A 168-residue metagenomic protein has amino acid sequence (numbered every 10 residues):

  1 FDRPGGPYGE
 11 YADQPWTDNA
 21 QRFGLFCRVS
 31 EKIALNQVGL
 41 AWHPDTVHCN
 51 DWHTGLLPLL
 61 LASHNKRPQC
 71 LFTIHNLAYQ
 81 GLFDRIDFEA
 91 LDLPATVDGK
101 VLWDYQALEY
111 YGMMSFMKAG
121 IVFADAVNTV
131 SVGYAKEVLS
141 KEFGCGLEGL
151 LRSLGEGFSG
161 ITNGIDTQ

Functional and structural regions predicted by a protein language model:
F1-Q168: Catalytic cores of nucleotide-sugar-dependent glycosyltransferases that transfer UDP/GDP/TDP-activated
